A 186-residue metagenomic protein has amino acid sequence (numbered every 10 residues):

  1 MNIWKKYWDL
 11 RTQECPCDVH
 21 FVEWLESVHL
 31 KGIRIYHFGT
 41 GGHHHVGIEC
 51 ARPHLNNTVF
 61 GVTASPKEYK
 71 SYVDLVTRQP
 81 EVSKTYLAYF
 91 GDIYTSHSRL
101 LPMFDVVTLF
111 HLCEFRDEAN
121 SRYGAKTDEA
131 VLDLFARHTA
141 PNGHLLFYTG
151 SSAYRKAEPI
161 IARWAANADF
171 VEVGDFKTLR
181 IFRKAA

Functional and structural regions predicted by a protein language model:
M1-G32: Class I SAM-dependent methyltransferase Rossmann-like catalytic core, especially the SAM/SAH-binding loop
W4-R11, S151-A186: Class I S-adenosyl-L-methionine
L30-H43: Conserved class I S-adenosyl-L-methionine
G41-N56: Conserved SAM-binding loop of SAM-dependent methyltransferases across substrates and taxa, primarily the Class I
N57-A64: Conserved SAM-binding motif I beta-strand of class I
Y94-T108: A short acidic, Gly/Pro-enriched loop at the edge of an enzyme's catalytic core that lines a small-molecule cofactor
F104-A125: A short SAM/SAH-binding and catalytic strip from SAM-dependent methyltransferases
S121-H144: A short glycine-rich, Lys/Arg-flanked "PGG" loop and its adjoining helix->strand segment in the class I
